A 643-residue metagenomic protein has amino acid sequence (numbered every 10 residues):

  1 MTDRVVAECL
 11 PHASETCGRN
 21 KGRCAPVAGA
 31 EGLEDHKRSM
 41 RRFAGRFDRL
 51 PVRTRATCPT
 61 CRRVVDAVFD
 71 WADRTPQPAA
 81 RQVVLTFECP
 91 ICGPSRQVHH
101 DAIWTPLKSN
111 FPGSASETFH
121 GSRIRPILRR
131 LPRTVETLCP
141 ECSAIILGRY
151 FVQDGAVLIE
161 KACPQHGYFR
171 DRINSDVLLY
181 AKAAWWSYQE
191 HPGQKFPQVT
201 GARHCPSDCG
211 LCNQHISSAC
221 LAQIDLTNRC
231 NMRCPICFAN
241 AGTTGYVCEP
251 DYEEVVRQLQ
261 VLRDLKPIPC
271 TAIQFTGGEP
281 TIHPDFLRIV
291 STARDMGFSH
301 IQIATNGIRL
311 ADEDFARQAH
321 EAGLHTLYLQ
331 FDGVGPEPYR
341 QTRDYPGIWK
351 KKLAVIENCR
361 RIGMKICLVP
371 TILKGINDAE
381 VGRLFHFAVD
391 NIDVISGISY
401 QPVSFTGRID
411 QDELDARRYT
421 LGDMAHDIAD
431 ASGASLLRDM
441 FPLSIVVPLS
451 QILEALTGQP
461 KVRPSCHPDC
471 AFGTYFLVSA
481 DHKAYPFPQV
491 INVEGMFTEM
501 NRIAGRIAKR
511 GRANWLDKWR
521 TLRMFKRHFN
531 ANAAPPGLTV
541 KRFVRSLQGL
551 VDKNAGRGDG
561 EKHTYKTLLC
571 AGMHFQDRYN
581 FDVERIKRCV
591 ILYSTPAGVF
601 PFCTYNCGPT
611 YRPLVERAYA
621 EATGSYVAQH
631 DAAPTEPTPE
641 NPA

Functional and structural regions predicted by a protein language model:
R4, E8-H12, C17, G22-P26 (+1 more regions): Radical SAM enzyme [4Fe-4S]-AdoMet core and its adjacent flexible, acidic and glycine-rich loops/tails across
A25-V27, R41-G45, R49-P59, T118-T134 (+4 more regions): Short, compositionally biased leader-like segments
A30-R42, D48, V52-C58, R62-D73 (+2 more regions): N-terminal [4Fe-4S]-dependent radical SAM core
R81-V84, A144, F151-D154, L158 (+1 more regions): Short acidic, Pro/Gly- and aromatic-enriched capping/linker segments at domain boundaries
E88-I91, F151, G155-Y180, A184-E321: Conserved alpha-helical substructure of the radical SAM core
G245, P336-T342, R408-Q411: A short acidic, helix-capping loop that chelates divalent metal ions and anchors anionic groups
V256-Q274, H283-P402: Radical SAM/AdoMet-radical enzyme domain recognition
F543-A643: C-terminal target-recognition/interaction regions appended to catalytic cores
